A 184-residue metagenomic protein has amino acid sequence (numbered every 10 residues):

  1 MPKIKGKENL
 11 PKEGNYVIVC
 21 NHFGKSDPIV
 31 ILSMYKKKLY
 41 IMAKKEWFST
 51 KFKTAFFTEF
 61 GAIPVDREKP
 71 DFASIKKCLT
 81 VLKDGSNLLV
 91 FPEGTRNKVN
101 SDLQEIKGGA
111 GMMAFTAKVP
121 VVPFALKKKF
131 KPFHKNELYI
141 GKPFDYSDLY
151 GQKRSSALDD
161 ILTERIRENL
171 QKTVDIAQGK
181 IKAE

Functional and structural regions predicted by a protein language model:
M1, K36-K38, E59, G85 (+1 more regions): A generic structural signal for alpha->beta connector loops
M1-E13: N-terminal signal-anchor transmembrane helix
M1-K3, H22, L88: Residue-level marker of motif borders
E8, H22-F23, Y35, K45 (+3 more regions): Short, flexible active-site-adjacent loop segments at beta-strand->alpha-helix junctions, enriched in small/polar
L10-K69, K77: Catalytic core of membrane glycerolipid acyltransferases/transacylases, capturing the structured, soluble-facing
E46, P64-D71, L103, S155 (+1 more regions): Alpha-helix initiation/capping motif
I75-E184: Non-catalytic C-terminal accessory region of glycerolipid acyltransferases and related lyso-lipid remodeling enzymes
